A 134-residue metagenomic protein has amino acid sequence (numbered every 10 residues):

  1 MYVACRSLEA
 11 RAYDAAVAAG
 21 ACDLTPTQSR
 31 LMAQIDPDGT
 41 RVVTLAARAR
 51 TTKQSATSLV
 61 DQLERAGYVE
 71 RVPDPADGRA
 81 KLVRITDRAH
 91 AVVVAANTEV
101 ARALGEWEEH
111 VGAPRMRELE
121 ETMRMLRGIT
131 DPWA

Functional and structural regions predicted by a protein language model:
M1-P26, E121-D131: N-terminal amphipathic alpha-helix
M1-Y2, K53, V93, M116: Amphipathic, non-membrane alpha-helical segments in soluble helical-bundle scaffolds
V3, S7, D36-P37, R102 (+1 more regions): Alpha-helical structural segments
A4, D23, Q34, R48 (+2 more regions): Histidine kinase transmitter module recognition
A10-T52: N-terminal helix-turn-helix DNA-binding core of bacterial DNA-binding proteins
V42-V43, Q54, D61, K81: Residues within helix-turn-helix
D61-R124: Charged, amphipathic alpha-helical coiled-coil/dimerization segments
